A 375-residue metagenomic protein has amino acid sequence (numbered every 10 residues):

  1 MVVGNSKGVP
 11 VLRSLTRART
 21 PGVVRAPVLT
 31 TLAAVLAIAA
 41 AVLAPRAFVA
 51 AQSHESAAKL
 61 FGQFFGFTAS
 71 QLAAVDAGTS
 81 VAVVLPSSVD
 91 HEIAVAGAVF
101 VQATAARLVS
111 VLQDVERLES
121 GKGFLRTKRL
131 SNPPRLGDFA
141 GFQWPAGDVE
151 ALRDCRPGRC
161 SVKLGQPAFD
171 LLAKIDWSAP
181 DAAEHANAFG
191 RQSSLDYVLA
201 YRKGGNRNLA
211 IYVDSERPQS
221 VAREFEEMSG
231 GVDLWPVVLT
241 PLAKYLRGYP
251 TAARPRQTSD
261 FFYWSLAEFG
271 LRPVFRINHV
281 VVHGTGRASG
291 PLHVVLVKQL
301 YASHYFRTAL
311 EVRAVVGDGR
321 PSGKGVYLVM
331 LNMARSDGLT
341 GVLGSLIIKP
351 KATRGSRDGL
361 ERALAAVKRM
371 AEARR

Functional and structural regions predicted by a protein language model:
M1-R25: N-terminal secretory signal peptides that target proteins for export/translocation
G22, L43, V295-L296: Short alpha-helical segments used as structural interaction elements across diverse proteins
P27-R46: Bacterial N-terminal signal peptides
A47-A51: Ser/Thr/Pro/Gly-rich low-complexity linker/stalk segments immediately outside membranes or between
Q52-V101, A105-R107, R117-R375: Terminal "cap-and-tail" regions of soluble proteins that handle hydrophobic small molecules
S110-V111: Short, well-ordered alpha-helical segments enriched in acidic and aromatic residues
